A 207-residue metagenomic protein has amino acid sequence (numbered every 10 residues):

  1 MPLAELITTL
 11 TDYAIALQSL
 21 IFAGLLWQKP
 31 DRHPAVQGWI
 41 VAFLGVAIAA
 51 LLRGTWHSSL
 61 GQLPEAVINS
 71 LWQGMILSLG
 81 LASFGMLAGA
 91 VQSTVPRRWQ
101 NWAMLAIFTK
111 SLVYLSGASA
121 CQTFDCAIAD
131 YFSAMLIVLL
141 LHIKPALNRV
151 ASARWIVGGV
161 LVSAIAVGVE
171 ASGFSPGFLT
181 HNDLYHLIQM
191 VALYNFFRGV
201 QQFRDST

Functional and structural regions predicted by a protein language model:
M1-V46, G54-M75, G80-T207: Polytopic alpha-helical membrane-helix bundles and their juxtamembrane interface segments in multi-pass membrane
L51: Conserved phosphate-interacting/catalytic interface
